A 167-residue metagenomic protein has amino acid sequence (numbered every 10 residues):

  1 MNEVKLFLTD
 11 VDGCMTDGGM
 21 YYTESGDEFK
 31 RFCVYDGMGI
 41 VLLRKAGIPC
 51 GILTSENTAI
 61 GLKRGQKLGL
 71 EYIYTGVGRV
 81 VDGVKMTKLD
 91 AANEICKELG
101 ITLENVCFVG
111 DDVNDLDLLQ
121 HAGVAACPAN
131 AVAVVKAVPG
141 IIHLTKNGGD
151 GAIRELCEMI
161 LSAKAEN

Functional and structural regions predicted by a protein language model:
M1-M86: Alpha-helical substrate-recognition element adjacent to the catalytic core
G26, K67-L68, Y72, G78-N167: Mg2+-dependent phosphoryl-transfer enzymes with acidic/Ser/Thr/Gly-rich catalytic loops
